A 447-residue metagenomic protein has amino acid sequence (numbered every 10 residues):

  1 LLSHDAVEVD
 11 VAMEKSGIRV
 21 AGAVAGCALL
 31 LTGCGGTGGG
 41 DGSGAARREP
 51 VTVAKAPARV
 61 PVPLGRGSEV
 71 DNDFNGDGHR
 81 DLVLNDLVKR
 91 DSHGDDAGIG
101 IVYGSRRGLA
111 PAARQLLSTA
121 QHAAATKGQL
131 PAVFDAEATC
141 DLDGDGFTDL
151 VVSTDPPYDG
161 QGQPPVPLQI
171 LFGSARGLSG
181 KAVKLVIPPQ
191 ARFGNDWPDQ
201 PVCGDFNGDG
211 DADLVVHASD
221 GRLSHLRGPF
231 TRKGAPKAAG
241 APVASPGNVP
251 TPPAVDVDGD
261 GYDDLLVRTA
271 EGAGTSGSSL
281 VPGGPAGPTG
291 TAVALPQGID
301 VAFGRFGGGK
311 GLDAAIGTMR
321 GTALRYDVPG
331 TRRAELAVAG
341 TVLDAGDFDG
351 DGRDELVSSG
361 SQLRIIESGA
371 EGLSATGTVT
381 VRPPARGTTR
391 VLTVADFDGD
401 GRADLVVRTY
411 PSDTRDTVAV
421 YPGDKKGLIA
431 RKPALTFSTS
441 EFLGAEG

Functional and structural regions predicted by a protein language model:
L2, A6-G447: Beta-propeller-forming repeat regions
